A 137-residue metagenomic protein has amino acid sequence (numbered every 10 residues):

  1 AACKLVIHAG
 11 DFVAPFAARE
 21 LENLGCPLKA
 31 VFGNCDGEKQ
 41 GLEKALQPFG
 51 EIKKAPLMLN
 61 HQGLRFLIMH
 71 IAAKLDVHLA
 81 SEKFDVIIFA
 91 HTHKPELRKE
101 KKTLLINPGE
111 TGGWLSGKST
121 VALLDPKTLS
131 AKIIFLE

Functional and structural regions predicted by a protein language model:
A1-N60: Core catalytic region of metal-dependent phosphoesterases/phosphodiesterases, especially metallo-beta-lactamase-like
L5-D11, K29-N34, L67-H70, V86-H91 (+1 more regions): Active-site neighborhood of phospho(di)ester-bond hydrolases with catalytic His/Asp-centered motifs
V13-F16, C35-G41, A73-H78, I88-K99 (+1 more regions): Active-site environment of divalent metal-dependent phosphoester hydrolases
L24-G25, K83, K101: Short, structured coil segments at secondary-structure junctions
K53-Q62, K99-E137: Binuclear metal-dependent phosphoesterase catalytic core
A55-K83, I87: Mid-chain, well-packed structural core segment of small domains
